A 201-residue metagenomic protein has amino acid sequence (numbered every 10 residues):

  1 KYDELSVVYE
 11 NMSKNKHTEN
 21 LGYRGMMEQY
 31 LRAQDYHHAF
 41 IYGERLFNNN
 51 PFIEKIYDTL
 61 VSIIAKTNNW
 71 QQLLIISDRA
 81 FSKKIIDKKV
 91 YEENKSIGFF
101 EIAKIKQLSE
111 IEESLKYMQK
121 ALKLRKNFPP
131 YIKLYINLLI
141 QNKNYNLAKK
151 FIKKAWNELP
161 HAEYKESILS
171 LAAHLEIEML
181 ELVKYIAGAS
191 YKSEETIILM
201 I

Functional and structural regions predicted by a protein language model:
K1-T59, I63-I64: Membrane-proximal soluble helical/coiled-coil segments that couple transmembrane anchors to catalytic or regulatory
D3-S13, H37-N48, Q71-K84, E110-L122 (+2 more regions): Alpha-helical repeat scaffolds
K16-H17, P51, I85, K126 (+2 more regions): Short coil turns that delineate tetratricopeptide repeat
G22, I56, V90-Y91, P130-Y131 (+2 more regions): TPR alpha-solenoid repeat register
G25-M26, T59-L60, K95, E101-I102 (+3 more regions): Structural register within alpha-helical repeat arrays
I85-L108, L115-I140: Soluble C-terminal extramembrane regulatory/interaction domains of multi-pass membrane proteins
K165-S170, H174-M200: C-terminal structural cap/anchor segments
